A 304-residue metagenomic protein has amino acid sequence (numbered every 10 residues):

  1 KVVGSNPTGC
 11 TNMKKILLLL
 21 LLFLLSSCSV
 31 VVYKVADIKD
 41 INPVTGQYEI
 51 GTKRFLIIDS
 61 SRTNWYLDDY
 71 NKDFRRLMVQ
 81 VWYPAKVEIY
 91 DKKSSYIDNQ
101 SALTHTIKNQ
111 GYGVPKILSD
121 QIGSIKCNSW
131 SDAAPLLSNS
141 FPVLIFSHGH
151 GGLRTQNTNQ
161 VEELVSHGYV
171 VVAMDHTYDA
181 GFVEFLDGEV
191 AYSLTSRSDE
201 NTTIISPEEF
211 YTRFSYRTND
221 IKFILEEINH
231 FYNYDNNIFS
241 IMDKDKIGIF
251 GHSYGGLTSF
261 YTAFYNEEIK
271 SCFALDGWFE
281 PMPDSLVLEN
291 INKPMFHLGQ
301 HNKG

Functional and structural regions predicted by a protein language model:
L25-S27: C-terminal motif of bacterial Sec signal peptides marking the signal peptidase cleavage site
V31-L144: Domain-level recognition of soluble alpha/beta enzyme cores, biased toward histidine phosphatases/phosphomutases
A85-Y90, S95-I117, T155-T202: Active-site machinery of serine-nucleophile hydrolases
I125-E184, P281, K303: Short substrate-entry loop that stabilizes the transition state in hydrolases
G149, F250-G255, S259: Gly/Ala-rich beta-loop-alpha elbow adjacent to hydrolase catalytic centers
Y178-K244: Alpha/beta-hydrolase active-site loop
K270-G304: The feature captures the conserved acid-bearing segment of alpha/beta-hydrolase catalytic domains
